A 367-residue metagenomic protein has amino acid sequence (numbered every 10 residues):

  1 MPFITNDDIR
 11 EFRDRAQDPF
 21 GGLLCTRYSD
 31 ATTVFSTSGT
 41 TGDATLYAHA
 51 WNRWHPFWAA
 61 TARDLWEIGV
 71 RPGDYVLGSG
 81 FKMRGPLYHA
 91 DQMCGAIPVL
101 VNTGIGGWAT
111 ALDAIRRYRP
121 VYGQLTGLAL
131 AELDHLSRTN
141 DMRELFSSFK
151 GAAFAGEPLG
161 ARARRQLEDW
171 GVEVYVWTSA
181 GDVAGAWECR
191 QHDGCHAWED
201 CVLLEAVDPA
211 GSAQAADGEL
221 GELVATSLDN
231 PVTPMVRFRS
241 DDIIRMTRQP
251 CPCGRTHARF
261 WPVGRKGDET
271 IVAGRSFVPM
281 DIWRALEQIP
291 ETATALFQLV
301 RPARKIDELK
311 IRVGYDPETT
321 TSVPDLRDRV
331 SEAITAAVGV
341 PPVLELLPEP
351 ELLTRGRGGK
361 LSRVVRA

Functional and structural regions predicted by a protein language model:
M1-S36, G42-P56, W66-E67, E308-R312 (+3 more regions): Nucleotide 5′-phosphate-binding alpha/beta core
T37-S38, D91, L204: Hydrophobic alpha-helical segments that mediate membrane insertion or helix-helix packing
G42-R53, H89, M93, I97-L100 (+2 more regions): Acidic/glycine-enriched edge-of-secondary-structure segments
A44-A48, G69-V76, P98-N102, Y175: Short secondary-structure capping/junction motifs at helix and strand boundaries
W54, F81-R84, L128-A129: Short glycine-enriched loops at secondary-structure junctions
F57-Y75, G107-R119: Conserved ATP-dependent adenylate/AMP-binding module captured primarily in the ANL superfamily
W66-P98: Conserved AMP-binding loop of ANL adenylate-forming enzymes
I97-A367: Active-site glycine/GP-rich loop and adjacent strand/helix microenvironment that borders small-molecule binding pockets
